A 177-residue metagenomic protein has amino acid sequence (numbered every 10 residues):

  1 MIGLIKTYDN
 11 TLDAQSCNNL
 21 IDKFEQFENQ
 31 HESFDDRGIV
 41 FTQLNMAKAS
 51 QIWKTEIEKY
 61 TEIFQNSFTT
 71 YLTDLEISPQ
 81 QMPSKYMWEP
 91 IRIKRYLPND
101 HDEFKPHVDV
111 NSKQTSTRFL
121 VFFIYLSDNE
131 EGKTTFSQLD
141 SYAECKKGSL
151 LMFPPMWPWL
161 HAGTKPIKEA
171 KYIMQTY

Functional and structural regions predicted by a protein language model:
M1-L150, P158-Y177: Fe(II)/2-oxoglutarate oxygenase catalytic core
